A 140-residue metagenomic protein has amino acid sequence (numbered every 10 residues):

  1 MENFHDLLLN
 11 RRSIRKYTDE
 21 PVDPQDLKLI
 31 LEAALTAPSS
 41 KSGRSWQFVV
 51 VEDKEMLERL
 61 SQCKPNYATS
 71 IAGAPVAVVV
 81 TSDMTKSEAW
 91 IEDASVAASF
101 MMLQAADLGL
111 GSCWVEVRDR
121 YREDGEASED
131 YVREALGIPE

Functional and structural regions predicted by a protein language model:
M1-E140: Acidic, surface-exposed loops and disordered segments
